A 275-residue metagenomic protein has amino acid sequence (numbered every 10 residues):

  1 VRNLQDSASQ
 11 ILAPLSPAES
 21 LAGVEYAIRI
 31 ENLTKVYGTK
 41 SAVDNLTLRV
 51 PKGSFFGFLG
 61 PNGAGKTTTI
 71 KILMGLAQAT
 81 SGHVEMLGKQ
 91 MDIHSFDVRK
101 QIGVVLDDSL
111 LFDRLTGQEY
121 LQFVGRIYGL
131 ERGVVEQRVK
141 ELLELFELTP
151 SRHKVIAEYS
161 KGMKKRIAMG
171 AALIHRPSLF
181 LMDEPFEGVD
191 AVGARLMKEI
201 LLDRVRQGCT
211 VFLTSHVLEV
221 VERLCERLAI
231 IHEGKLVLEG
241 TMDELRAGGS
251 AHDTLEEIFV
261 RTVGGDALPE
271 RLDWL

Functional and structural regions predicted by a protein language model:
G82-I93, V98: Conserved ABC transporter NBD signature motif
Q122, R126, G133-S151: Conserved ABC ATPase "signature" region
F180-E184: Catalytic Walker B motif of ABC-type/P-loop ATPase nucleotide-binding domains
A194-Q207: Helical segment within the ABC ATPase nucleotide-binding domain
V221-R223: A short, surface-exposed alpha-helical micro-motif characterized by mixed small hydrophobic and charged/polar residues
E239-G240: ABC ATPase "signature
